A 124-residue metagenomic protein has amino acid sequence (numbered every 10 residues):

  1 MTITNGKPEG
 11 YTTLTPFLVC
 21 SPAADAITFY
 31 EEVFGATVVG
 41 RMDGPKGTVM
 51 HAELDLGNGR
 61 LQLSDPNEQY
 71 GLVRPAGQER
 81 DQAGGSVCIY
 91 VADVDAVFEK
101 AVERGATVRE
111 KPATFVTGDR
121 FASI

Functional and structural regions predicted by a protein language model:
M1-E9, M42, M50, D55 (+2 more regions): Vicinal oxygen chelate
G6-Y11, E79-D81: Short, flexible turn/loop "capping" segments at secondary-structure junctions
P8-G10, F17-L61, P66-E68: Core segments of cupin and vicinal oxygen chelate
T12-P16, A83-V87, R120: Short amphipathic alpha-helical segments
T15, Q62, C88, V108-R109: Structural detector of well-ordered beta-strand residues that form the stable sheet scaffold of enzyme domains
A23, V94-D95: Residues at or immediately preceding the N-termini of alpha-helices
E31-V33, Q69, G77, E103-R104: Short, glycine/charged-enriched secondary-structure capping and boundary segments
A52-V91: Helix-adjacent hinge/juxtasegments
